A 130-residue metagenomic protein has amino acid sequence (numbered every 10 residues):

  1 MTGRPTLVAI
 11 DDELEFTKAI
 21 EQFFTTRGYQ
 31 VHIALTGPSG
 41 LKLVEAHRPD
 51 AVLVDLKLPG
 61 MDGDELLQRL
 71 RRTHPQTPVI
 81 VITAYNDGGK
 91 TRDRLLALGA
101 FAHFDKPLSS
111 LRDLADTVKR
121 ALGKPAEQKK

Functional and structural regions predicted by a protein language model:
R4-E15, I20-F24: Conserved acidic segment of CheY-like receiver
T17, P59, D87: The feature encodes the CheY-like receiver
G28-L35, L43: Short hydrophobic/Thr-rich beta-strand motif most characteristic of the beta2 strand and flanking loop of CheY-like
I33, L58-M61: Residue-level signal for the "D+5" position in two-component response regulator receiver
T36-S39, D62-E65: Acidic catalytic/metal-coordinating carboxylates
H47-L53, L58: Active-site beta3 strand of CheY-like receiver
E65, N86-D116: Alpha4 helix (beta4-alpha4-beta5 surface) of REC/receiver domains from two-component response regulators
I82-T83: Hydrophobic/aromatic residues positioned on beta-strands within the core alpha/beta folds
